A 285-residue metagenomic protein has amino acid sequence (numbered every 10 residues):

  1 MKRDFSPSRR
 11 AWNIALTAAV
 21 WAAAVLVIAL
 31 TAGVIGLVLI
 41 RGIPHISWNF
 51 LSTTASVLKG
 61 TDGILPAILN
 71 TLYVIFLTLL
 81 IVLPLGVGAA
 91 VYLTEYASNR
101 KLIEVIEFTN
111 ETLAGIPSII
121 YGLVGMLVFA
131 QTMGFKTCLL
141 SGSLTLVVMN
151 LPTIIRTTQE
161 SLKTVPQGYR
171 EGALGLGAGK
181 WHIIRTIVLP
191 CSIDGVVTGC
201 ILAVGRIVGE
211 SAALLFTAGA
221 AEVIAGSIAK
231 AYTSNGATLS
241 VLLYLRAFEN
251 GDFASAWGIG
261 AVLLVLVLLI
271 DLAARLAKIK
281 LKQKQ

Functional and structural regions predicted by a protein language model:
K2-A22, G36-T78, N99, L245-A254: Periplasmic/extracellular loop-to-transmembrane helix junction in inner-membrane transport proteins
A55-L58, D62, L214-L264: Interhelical loop and adjacent transmembrane-helix boundary motif in polytopic membrane transport permeases
L69, Y73-I81, L85, A89 (+4 more regions): Hydrophobic alpha-helical transmembrane segments of multipass integral membrane proteins, especially permease/channel
T78-N110, L123, R275-K280: Transmembrane-helix boundary motif in ABC transporter permease subunits
L79, T158, K180-A218: Transmembrane alpha-helices
L93, Q159, K163, I201 (+1 more regions): C-terminal transmembrane helix and the adjacent membrane-cytosol boundary/short C-terminal tail of inner/organellar
E111-V147: Generic hydrophobic transmembrane alpha-helix motif, especially the helices
P117, L176-G177, P190: Glycine/proline-centered hinge or cleavage motifs at structural transition points of membrane proteins
